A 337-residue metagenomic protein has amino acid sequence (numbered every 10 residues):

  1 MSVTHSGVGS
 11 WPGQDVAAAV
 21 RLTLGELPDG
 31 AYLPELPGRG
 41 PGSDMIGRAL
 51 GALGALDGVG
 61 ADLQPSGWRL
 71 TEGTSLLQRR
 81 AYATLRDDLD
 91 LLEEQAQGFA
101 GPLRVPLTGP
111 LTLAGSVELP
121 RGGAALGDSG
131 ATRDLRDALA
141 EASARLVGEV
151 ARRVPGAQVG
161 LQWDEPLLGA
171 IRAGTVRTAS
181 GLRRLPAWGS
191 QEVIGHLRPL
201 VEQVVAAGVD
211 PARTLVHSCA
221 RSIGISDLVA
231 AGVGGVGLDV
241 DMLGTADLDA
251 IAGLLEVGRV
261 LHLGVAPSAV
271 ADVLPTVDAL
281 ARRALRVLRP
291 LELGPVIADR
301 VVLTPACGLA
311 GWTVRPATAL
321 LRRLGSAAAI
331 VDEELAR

Functional and structural regions predicted by a protein language model:
M1-T132, R136, D227-G234, R259 (+3 more regions): Alpha/beta catalytic barrel-like cores
T74-Q78, R121-D137, A173-E192, G234-L238 (+1 more regions): Glycine-rich tight-turn/loop motif centered on a GG-T
L85-G101, A140-Q158, D249-L254, A281-V296: Short amphipathic alpha-helices and their capping/turn segments at secondary-structure boundaries
V105, S143, E165, L228 (+1 more regions): Conserved, mostly hydrophobic/aromatic
P106-G123, V154-L185: Active-site-proximal loop/short-helix segments that contain or immediately flank catalytic acid/base residue(s)
V117-E118, R172-V176, R221-G232, L248-G253: Distinct, well-ordered alpha-helical segments
L185-H196, Q203-A220, V229, V233-A246 (+1 more regions): Catalytic beta/alpha-barrel core
G234-R337: Catalytic-face loop-and-helix region of soluble metabolic enzyme cores
